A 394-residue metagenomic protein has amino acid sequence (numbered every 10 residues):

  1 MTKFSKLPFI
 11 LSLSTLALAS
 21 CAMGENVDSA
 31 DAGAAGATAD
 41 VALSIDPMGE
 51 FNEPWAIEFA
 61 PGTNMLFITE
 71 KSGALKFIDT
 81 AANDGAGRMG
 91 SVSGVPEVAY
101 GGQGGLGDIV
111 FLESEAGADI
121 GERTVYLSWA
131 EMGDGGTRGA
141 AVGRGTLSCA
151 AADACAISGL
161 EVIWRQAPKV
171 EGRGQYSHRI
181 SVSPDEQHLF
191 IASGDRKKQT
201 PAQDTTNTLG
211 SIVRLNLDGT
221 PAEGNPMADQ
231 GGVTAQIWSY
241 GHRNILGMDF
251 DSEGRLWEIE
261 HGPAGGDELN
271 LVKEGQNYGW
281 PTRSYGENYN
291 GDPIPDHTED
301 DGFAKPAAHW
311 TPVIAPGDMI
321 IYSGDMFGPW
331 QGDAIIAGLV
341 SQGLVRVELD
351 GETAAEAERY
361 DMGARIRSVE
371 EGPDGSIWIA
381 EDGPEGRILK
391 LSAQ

Functional and structural regions predicted by a protein language model:
M1-L11: Bacterial N-terminal signal peptides that target proteins for export
A19-S20: C-terminal motif of bacterial Sec signal peptides marking the signal peptidase cleavage site
V27-Q199, R255-G262, P312-D350, D374-A393: Acidic, Gly/Ser/Thr-rich repeat motifs that build Ca2+-stabilized beta-propeller blades
M89-G104, S158-Q175, L217-W238, P281-T311: Surface-exposed loop and turn segments in beta-propeller and other repeat-based domains that flank or scaffold
A140-A151, T205-D218, L271-K273: Beta-propeller blade signature
V182-H188, L215-M227, D249-R255: Secondary-structure boundary elements
V233-E268: Repeat-solenoid scaffold signature
H242, T353-P373: Conserved blade-ending motifs and adjacent loop-strand segments that build the rim/top face of beta-propeller domains
